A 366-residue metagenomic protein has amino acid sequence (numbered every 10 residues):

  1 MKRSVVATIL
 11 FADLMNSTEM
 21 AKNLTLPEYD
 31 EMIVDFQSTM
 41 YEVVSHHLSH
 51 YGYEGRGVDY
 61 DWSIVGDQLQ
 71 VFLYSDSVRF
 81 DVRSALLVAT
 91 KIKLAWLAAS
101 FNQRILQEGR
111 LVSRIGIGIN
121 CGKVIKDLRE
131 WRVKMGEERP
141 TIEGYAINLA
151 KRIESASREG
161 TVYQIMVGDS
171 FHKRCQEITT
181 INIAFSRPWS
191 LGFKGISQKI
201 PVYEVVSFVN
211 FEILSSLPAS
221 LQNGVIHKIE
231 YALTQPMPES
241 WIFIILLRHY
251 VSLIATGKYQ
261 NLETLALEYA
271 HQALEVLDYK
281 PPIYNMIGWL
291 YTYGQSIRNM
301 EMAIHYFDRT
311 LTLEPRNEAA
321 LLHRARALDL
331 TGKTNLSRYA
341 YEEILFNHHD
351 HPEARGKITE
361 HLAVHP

Functional and structural regions predicted by a protein language model:
M1-L87: Catalytic NTP-binding/metal-coordinating core of nucleotidyl cyclase/transferase enzymes
M1-V6, E159-V276: Intrinsically disordered, glycine/charged-rich C-terminal tails and inter-domain linkers that flank nucleotidyl cyclase
L48-S84, A99-Y145: Catalytic core of nucleotidyl cyclases, primarily class III adenylyl/guanylyl cyclases
N120-C121, Y145-K173: Catalytic/regulatory signature loops of cyclic-dinucleotide turnover enzymes and related class III nucleotidyl cyclases
R248-Y259, E263, A270-E314, A319: Alpha-helical adaptor scaffolds
R309, D329-E353, T359: TPR/TPR-like (Sel1-like) alpha-helical repeat modules
